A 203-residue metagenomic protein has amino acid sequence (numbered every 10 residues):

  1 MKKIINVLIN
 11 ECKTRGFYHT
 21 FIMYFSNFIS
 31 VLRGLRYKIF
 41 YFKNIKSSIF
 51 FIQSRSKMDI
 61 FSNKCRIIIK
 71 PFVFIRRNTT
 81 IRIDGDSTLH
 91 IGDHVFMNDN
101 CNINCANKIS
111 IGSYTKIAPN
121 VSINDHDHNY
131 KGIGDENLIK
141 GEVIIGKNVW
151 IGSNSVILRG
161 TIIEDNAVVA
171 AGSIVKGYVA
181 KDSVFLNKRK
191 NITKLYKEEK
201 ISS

Functional and structural regions predicted by a protein language model:
M1-N124, G146-K147, D165, K181 (+1 more regions): Domain-scale signature associated with acetyltransferase and cell-envelope carbohydrate enzymes
N104-C105, N154-V168, S173-G177: Beta-rich strand-turn-strand
G112, H126-Y130, G134: Right-handed parallel beta-helix
K116, W150, V168, I174 (+1 more regions): Short-chain dehydrogenase/reductase
D135-G146: Glycine-rich NAD(P)-binding loop of Rossmann-like domains
E142-V143, G160-T161, D182: A short, glycine- and basic residue-enriched loop/turn that sits immediately adjacent to a domain's principal
